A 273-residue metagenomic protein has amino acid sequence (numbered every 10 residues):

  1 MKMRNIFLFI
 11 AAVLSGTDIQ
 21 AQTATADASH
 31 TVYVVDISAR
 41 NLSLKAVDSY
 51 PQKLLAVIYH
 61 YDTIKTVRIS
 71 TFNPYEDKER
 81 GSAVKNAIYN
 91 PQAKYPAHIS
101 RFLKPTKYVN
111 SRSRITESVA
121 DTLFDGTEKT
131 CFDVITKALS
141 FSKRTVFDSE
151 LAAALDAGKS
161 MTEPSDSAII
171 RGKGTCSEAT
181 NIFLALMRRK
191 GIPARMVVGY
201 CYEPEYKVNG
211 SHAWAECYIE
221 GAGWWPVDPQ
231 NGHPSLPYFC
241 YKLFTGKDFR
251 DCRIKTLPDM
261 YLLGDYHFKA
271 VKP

Functional and structural regions predicted by a protein language model:
M1-F7: Bacterial N-terminal signal peptides that target proteins for export
F7-S15: Bacterial N-terminal signal peptides
A21-Y89: Intrinsically disordered, low-complexity N-terminal segments that are enriched in acidic
T25, S43, Y50, P237 (+1 more regions): Alpha-helical and coiled-coil interaction segments, frequently adjacent to or embedded within charge-biased
H60-F124: A contiguous, well-ordered beta/alpha segment that forms the leading edge of an enzyme domain
Y95-R171, I182, F249, L257-P273: Secondary-structure boundary elements
G174-T175: Active-site-proximal helix/loop microenvironment of the serine DD-peptidase/beta-lactamase transpeptidase fold
E178-L257: Hydrophobic/aromatic-rich core segments of domains that either
